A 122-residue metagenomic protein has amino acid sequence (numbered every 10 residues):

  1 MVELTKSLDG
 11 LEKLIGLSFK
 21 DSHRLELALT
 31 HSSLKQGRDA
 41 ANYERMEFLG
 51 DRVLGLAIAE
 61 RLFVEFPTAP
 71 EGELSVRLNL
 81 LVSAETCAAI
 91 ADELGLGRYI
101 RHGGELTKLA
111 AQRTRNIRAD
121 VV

Functional and structural regions predicted by a protein language model:
M1-V122: RNase III-family endoribonuclease catalytic core
